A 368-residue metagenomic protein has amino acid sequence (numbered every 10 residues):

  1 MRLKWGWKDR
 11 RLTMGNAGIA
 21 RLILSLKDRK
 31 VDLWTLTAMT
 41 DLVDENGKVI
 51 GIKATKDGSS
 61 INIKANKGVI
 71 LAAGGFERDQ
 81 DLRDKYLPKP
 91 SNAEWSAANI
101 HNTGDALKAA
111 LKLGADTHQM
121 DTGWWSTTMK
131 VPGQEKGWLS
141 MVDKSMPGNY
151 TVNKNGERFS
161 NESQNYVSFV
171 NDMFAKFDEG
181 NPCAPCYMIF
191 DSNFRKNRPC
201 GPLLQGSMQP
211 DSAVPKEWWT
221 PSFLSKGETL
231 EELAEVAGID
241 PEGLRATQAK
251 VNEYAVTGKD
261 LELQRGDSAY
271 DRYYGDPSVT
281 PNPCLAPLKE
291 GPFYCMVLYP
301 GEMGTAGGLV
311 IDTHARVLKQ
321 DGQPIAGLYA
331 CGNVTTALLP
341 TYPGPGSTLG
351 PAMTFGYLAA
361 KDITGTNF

Functional and structural regions predicted by a protein language model:
M1-D57, Q80-D81, K130-V131, A255-V279 (+1 more regions): Conserved redox-cofactor binding core of oxidoreductases
D9-N16, D28, K56-G133, L349 (+1 more regions): Glycine-rich loop(s) and the adjacent beta-strand/alpha-helix scaffold that form part
T40, D57-S59, G68, G75-E77 (+9 more regions): Short, glycine-/Ser/Thr-/acidic-enriched flexible segments
D41, K48, G243-L338, Y342: A glycine-rich dinucleotide-binding beta-alpha-beta segment and adjacent secondary-structure elements that constitute
I61-N62, N66, P199, L203-G206 (+1 more regions): C-terminal structured subdomain/cap of oxidoreductase catalytic cores
A97-A98, W138-D143, Q164-N165, V297-E302 (+1 more regions): Short Gly/Pro-enriched turn/cap motifs at secondary-structure boundaries
A106-D116, A237, R245-Q248, P351-F368: Internal hydrophobic alpha-helix adjacent to the cofactor/substrate pocket in enzyme cavities
L107-A109, D116-I239: An anion/pyrophosphate-binding glycine-rich loop and adjacent beta-alpha core in soluble alpha-beta enzymes
